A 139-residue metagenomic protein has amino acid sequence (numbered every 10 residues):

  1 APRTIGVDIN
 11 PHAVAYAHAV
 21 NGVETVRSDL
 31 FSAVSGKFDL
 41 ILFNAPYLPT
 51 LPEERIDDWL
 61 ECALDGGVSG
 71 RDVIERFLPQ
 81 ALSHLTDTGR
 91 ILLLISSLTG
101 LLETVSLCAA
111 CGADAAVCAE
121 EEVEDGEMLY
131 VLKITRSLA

Functional and structural regions predicted by a protein language model:
A1-I56: Conserved SAM/SAH cofactor-binding pocket of Class I
P2, T25, C62-G66, L85: Short glycine- and Lys/Arg-enriched binding-loop motifs that mark or flank ligand-binding interfaces
G6, G66, L93: Conserved SAM-binding loop
N10, D29, W59-C62, L98-V105: A generic short-segment signal for beta-strand/edge and adjacent turn/coil regions
G36, G66-G70, G100: Glycine-centered flexibility motif
A45-V73: Mobile active-site "lid"/loop adjacent to the S-adenosyl-L-methionine
R71-K133: Conserved Class I SAM-dependent methyltransferase catalytic core
S137-A139: Flexible, glycine-/basic-rich loop-and-beta segments that form/coincide with the SAM-dependent methyltransferase
